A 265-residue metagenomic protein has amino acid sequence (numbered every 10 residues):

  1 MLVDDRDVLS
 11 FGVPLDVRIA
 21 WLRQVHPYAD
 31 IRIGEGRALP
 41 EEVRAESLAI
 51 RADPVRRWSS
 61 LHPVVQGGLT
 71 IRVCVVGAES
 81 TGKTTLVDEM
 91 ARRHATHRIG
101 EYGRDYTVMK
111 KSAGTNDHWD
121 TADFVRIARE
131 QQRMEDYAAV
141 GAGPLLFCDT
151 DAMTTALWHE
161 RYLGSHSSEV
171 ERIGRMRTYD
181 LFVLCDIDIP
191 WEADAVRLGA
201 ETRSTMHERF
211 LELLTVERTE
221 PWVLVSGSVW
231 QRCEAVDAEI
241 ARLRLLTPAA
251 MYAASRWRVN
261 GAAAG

Functional and structural regions predicted by a protein language model:
M1-I71, V76: Classical nucleotidyltransferase
A52-V73, L211, V216-A264: Charged phosphate-binding loop/patch that engages nucleotide di/tri-phosphates or the phosphate backbone of nucleic
E79: The conserved Walker
K83: Conserved lysine of the Walker
D88, R92-D136, V236: Conserved substrate/cofactor phosphate-moiety recognition/catalytic segment in nucleotide-dependent phosphotransferases
V125-R177, E192: Glycine-rich phosphate-binding loop used to anchor ATP phosphates in small-molecule kinases, encompassing both
Y162-V229, R244, M251-S255: A glycine- and Lys/Arg-enriched "phosphate-lid" helix/loop adjacent to the NTP-binding pocket of small-molecule kinases
